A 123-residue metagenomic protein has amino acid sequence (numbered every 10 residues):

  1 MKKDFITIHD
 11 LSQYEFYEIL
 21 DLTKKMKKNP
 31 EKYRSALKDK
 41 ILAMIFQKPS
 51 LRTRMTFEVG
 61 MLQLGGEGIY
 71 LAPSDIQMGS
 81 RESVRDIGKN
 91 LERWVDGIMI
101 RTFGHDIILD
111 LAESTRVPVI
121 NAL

Functional and structural regions predicted by a protein language model:
M1-M55, V59: Positively charged, low-complexity intrinsically disordered leader regions
S35-L123: Phosphate/diphosphate ligand-binding glycine-rich loop within oxidoreductases
